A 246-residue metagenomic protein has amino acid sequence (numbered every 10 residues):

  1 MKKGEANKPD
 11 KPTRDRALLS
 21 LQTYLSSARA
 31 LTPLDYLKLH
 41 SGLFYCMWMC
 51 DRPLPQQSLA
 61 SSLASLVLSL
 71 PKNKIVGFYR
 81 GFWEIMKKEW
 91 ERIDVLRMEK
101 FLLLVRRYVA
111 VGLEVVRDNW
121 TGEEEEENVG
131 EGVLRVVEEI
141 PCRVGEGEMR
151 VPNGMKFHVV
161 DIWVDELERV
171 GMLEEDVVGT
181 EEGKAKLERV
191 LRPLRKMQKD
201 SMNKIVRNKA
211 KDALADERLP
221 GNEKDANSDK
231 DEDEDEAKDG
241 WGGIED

Functional and structural regions predicted by a protein language model:
M1-E5, D10-D15, L21, S26-K224: Eukaryotic alpha-helical solenoid repeat scaffolds
K224-D246: Acidic, serine/threonine-rich intrinsically disordered low-complexity regions
